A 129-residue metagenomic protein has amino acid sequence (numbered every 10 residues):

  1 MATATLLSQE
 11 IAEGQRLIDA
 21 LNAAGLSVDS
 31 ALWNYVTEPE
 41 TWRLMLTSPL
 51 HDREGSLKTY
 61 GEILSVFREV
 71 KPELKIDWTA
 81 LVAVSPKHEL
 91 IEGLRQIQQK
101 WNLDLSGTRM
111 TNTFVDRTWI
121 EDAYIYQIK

Functional and structural regions predicted by a protein language model:
M1-E13: N-terminal presequence-like segments and adjacent domain-start helices
A20-D29, K71-K75: Short secondary-structure junctions
G25-W42: Short edge beta-strands and adjacent turn/loop segments
M45-L57: A short interface-forming secondary-structure element
E54-L74: Short, non-transmembrane amphipathic alpha-helical segments
E73-K129: Catalytic "initiation/cleavage/transfer" segments centered on a nucleophilic residue and adjacent nucleic-acid-engaging
